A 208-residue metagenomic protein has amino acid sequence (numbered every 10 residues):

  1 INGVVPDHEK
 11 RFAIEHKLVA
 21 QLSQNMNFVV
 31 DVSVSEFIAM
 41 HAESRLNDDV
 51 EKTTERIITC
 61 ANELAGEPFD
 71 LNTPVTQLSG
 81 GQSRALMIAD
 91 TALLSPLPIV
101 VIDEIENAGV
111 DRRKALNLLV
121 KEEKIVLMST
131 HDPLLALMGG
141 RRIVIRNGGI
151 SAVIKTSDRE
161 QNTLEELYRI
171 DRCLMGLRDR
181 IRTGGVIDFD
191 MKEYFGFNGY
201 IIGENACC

Functional and structural regions predicted by a protein language model:
I1-N47: ABC ATPase nucleotide-binding domain signature region
R45-T59, G199: Short coil-to-helix "N-cap" segments within the ABC nucleotide-binding domain's helical subdomain
T73-L78: Conserved ABC ATPase signature
G80-V101: GG-anchored amphipathic helix commonly corresponding to the ABC/SMC/Rad50 NBD signature/C-loop
G109-E123, L134: Helical segment within the ABC ATPase nucleotide-binding domain
M128-H131: H-loop/switch region of ABC-family ATPase nucleotide-binding domains
L137-I145: Conserved catalytic segment of ABC-fold P-loop ATPases
G148-T183, F189: Conserved beta-strand-loop-alpha-helix hinge in the C-terminal portion of ABC ATPase nucleotide-binding domains
